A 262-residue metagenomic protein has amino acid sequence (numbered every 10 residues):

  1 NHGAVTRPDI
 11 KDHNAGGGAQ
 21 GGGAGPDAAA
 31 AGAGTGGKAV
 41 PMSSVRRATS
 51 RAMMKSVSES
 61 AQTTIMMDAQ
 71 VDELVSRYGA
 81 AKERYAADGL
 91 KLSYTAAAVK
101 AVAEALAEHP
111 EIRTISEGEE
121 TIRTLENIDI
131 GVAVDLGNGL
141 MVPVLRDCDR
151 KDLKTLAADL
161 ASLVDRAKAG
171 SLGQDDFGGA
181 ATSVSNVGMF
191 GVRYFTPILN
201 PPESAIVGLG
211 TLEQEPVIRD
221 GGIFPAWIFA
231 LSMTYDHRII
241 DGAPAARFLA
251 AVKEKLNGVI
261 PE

Functional and structural regions predicted by a protein language model:
H2-E262: C-terminal catalytic/motor cores of large multi-domain enzyme assemblies
